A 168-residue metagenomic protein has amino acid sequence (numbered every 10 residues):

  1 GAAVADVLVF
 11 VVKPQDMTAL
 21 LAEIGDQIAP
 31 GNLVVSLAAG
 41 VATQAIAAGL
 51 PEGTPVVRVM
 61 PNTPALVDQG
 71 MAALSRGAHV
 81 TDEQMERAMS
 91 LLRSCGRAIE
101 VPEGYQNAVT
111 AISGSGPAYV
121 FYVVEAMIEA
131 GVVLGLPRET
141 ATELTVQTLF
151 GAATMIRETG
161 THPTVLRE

Functional and structural regions predicted by a protein language model:
G1-L74, A78: Rossmann-like NAD(P)(H) cofactor-binding subdomain of soluble oxidoreductases
D6, Q69-G70, S113, G151-A153: Short secondary-structure transition/capping segments
A45-P55, M71-A108, F121-E158: Internal alpha-helical scaffold of NAD(P)-dependent oxidoreductase catalytic cores
V57, Y105-A111, P163-R167: Short pre-catalytic strand/loop immediately N-terminal to key active-site residues, enriched for Gly-Thr
G116: Aromatic-residue-lined binding/catalytic grooves and analogous aromatic/hydrophobic interfacial grooves in multimeric
T154-E168: C-terminal active-site/capping subdomain that shapes the small-molecule cofactor and substrate pocket of enzyme
